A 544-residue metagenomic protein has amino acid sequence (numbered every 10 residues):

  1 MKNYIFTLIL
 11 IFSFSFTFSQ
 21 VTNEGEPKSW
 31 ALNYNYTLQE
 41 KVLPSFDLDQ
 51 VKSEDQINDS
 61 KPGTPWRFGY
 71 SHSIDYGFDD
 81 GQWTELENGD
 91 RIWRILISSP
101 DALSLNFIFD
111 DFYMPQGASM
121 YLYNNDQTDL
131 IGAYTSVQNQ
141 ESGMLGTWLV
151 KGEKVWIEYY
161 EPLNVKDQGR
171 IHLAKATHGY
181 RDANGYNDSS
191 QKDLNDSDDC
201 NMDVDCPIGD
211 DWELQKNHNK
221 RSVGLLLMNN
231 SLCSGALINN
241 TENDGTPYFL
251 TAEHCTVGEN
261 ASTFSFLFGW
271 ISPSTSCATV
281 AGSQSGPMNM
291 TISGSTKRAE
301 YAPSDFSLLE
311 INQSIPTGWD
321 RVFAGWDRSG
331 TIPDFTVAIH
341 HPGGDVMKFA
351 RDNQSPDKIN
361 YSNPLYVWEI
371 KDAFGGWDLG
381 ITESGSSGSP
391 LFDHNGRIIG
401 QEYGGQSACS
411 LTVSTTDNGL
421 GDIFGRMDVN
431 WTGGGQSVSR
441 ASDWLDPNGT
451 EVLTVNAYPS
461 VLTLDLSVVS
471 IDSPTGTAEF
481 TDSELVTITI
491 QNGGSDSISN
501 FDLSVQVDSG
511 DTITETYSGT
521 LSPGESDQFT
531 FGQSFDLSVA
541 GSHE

Functional and structural regions predicted by a protein language model:
M1-E24: Bacterial Sec-dependent N-terminal signal peptides
Q20-S98, H178-D199, D211: A short aromatic-anchored loop/beta-hairpin motif
M114-T128: Short, surface-exposed beta-strand/strand-loop-strand elements in extracellular ectodomains
D126-W156, Y160-V165: Beta-sandwich interaction modules
V150-I370: Serine endopeptidase catalytic core focused on the charge-relay Asp
A236-T246, G380-E402: Catalytic nucleophile loop of clan PA
F249, A278-M290, R298-E300, L308 (+1 more regions): C-terminal subregion of chymotrypsin/trypsin-like serine protease catalytic domains
S460-E544: Extracellular/luminal regions of secreted and cell-surface proteins that mediate adhesion/ECM remodeling
